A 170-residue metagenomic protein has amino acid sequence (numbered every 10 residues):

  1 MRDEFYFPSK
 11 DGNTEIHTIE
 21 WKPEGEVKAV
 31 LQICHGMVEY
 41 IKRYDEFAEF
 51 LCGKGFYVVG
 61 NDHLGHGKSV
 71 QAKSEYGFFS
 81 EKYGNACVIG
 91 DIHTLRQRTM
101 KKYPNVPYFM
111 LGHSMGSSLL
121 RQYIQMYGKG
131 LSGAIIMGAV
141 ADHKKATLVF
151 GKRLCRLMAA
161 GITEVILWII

Functional and structural regions predicted by a protein language model:
M1-G25: N-terminal cap/lid segment of alpha/beta-hydrolase-fold proteins
I33-E39, S114: Active-site glycine-rich loops that stabilize anionic/oxyanionic intermediates across multiple enzyme folds
M37-E49: The serine-hydrolase catalytic nucleophile loop
E46-S74: Conserved alpha/beta-hydrolase
S80-M100: Alpha/beta-hydrolase active-site loop
Y103-S114: Alpha/beta-hydrolase fold nucleophile elbow
G112-Q122: Glycine-rich nucleophile elbow surrounding the catalytic serine of serine-hydrolase chemistry
L120-I170: Alpha/beta-hydrolase-fold enzymes
